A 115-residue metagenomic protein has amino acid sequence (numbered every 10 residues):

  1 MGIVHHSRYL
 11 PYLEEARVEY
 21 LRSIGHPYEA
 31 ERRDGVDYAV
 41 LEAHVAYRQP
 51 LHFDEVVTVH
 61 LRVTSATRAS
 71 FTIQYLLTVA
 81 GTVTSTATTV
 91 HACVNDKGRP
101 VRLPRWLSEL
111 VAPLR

Functional and structural regions predicted by a protein language model:
M1, Y47-R48: Short helix-to-loop capping/linker segments positioned immediately adjacent to catalytic or ligand/cofactor-binding
M1-L41, D96-R115: Hot-dog-fold acyl-thioester-processing enzymes
S7-R8, H44, L77, C93: Compositionally biased, intrinsically disordered low-complexity segments enriched in polar/proline residues
R22, P50-V56, T64-R115: HotDog/MaoC-like acyl-thioester-processing domains
L41-Y47, V59-H60, I73-Q74: Short structured motifs
